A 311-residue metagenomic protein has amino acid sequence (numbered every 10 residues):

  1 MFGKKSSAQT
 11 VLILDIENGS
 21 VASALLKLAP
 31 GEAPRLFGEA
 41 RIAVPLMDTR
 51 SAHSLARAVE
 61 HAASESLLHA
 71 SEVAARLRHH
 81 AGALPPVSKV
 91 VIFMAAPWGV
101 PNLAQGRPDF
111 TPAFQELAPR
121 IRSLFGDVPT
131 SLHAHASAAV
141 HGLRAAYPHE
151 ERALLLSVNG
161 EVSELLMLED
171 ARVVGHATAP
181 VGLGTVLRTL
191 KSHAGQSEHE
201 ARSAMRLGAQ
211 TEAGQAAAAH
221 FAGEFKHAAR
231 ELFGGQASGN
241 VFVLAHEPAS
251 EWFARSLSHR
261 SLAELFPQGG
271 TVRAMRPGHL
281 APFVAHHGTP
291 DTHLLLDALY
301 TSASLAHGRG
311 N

Functional and structural regions predicted by a protein language model:
M1-N18, A24-R35, R41-A153, D170-V174 (+6 more regions): Nucleotide/phosphate-binding catalytic cleft detector across ATP-hydrolyzing and phosphate-transferring enzymes
L26, P30-G38, P180-S203: Metal-dependent catalytic core segments for phosphate chemistry
A136-A138, A179-G184, T271: Short, acidic/turn-prone active-site loops that include or flank metal/cofactor- and phosphate-binding residues
R152-T189: Glycine-rich phosphate-binding loop of actin/hexokinase-like ATP-binding domains
L168, L244-H246, M275-P277: Generic beta-strand/beta-sheet core signal
K191-H227, P248: A mobile "lid/hinge" subdomain adjacent to the ATP/sugar-phosphate binding pocket shared across diverse ATP-dependent
A254-L294: Nucleotide-binding motor/catalytic cores of P-loop/tubulin-like NTPases across gene-expression machines
